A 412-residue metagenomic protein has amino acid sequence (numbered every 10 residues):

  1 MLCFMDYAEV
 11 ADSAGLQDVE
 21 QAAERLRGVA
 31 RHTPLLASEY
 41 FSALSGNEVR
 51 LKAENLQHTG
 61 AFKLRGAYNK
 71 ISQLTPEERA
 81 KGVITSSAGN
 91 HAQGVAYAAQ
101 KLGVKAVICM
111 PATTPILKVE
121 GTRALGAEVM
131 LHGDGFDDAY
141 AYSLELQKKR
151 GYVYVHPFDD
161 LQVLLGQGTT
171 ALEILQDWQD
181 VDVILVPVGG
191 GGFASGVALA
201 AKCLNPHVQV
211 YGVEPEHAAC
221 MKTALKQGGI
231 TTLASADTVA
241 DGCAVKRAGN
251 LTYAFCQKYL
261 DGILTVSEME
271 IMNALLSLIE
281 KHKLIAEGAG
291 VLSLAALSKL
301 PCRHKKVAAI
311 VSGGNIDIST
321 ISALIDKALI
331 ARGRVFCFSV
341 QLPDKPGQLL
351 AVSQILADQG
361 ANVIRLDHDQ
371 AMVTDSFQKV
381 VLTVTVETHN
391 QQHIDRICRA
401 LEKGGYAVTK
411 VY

Functional and structural regions predicted by a protein language model:
L2-Y412: PLP-dependent amino-acid enzyme catalytic core
